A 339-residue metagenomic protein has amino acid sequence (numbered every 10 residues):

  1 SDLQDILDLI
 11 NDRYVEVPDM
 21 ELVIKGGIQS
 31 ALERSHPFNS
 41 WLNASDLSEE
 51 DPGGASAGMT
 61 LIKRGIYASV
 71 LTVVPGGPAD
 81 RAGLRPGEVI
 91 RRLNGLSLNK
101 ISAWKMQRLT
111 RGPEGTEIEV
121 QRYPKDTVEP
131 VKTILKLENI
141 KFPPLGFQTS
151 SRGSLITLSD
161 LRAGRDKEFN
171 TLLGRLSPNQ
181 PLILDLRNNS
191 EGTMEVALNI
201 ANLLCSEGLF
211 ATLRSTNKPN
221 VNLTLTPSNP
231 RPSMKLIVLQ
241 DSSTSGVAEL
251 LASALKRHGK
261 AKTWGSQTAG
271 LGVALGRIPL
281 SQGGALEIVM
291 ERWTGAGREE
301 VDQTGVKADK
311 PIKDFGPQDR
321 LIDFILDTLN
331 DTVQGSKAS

Functional and structural regions predicted by a protein language model:
L3-R13: Acidic/histidine-rich, surface-exposed loop or edge segments in extracytoplasmic proteins
D12-L71, G115-E119, Y123-F147, S336-S339: Extended, small/polar residue-biased N-terminal targeting/export presequences and adjacent propeptide/linker tracts
D51-R92, L96-I101, A163: PDZ/PDZ-like domain segments forming the peptide/carboxylate-binding groove, activating on the N-terminal beta-strands
D80, R85, N94-S97, W104-S281: Cleft-lining beta-strand/loop regions that shape enzyme active-site pockets
I90-R91, I118, V301: Generic structural signal for buried aliphatic residues
Q282-V289, W293: C-terminal "exit" segments of structured domains
V301-D302, Q318-S339: Conserved functional hotspot residues or short segments at active or partner-binding sites across diverse domains
